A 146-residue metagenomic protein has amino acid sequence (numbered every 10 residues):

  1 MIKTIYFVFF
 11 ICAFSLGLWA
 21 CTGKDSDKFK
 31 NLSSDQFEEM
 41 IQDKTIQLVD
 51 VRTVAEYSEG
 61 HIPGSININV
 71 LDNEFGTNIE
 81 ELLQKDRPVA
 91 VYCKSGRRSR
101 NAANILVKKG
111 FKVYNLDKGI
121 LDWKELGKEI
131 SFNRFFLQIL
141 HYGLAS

Functional and structural regions predicted by a protein language model:
I2-F7, L16-M40, I46, A55-P88 (+1 more regions): Rhodanese-like catalytic fold shared by cysteine-dependent sulfurtransferases and DSP/PTP-type phosphatases
I11-A13: Long amphipathic alpha-helical coiled-coil/heptad-repeat bundle
L48-D50: Structural scaffold elements adjacent to functional motifs in cytosolic proteins
Y92: Short, surface-exposed ligand- or partner-binding patches at beta-edge/loop junctions that are enriched in aromatics
